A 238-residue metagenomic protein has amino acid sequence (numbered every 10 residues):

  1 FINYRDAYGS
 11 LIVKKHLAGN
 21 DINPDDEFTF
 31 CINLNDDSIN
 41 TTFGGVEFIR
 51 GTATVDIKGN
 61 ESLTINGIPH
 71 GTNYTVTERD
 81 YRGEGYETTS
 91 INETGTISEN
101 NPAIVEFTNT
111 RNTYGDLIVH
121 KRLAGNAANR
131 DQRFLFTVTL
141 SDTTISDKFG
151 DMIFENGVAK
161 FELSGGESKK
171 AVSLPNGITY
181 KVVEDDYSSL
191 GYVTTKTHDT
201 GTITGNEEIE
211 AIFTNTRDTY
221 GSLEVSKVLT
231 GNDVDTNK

Functional and structural regions predicted by a protein language model:
F1-K238: Solvent-exposed loop/turn and edge beta-strand elements of beta-rich ligand-binding domains
